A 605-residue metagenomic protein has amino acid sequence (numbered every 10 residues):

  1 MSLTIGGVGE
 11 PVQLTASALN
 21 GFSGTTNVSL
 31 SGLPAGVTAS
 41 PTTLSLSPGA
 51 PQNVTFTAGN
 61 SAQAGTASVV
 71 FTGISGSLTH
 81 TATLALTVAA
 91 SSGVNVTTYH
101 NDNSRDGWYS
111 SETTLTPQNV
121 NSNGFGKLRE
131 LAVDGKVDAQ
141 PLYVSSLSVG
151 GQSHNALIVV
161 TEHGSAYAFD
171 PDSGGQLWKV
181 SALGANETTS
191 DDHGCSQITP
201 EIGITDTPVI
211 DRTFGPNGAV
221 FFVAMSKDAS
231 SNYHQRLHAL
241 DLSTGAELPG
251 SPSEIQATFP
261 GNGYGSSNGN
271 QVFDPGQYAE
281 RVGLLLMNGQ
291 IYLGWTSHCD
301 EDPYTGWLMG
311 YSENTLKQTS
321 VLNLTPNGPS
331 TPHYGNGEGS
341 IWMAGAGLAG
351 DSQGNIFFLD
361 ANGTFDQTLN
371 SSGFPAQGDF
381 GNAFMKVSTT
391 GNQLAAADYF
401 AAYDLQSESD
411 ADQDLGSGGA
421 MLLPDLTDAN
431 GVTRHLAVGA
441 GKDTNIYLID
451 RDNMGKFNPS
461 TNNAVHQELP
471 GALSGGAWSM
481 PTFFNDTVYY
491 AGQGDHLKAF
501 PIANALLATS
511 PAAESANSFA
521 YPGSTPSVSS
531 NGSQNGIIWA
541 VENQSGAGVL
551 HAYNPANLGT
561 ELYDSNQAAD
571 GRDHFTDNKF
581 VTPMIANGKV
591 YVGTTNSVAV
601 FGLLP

Functional and structural regions predicted by a protein language model:
M1-S92: Long beta-sheet-rich domains in secretory-pathway and surface-associated proteins
S92-T427, T433-F457, A477-F500, G523-S530 (+2 more regions): Mobile, glycine-rich extracellular loop/lid and propeptide segments that shape or gate substrate/ligand access
G378, P470-G475, S518-Y521: Long amphipathic alpha-helical scaffold regions
N458-L473, P511-A516: Inter-blade linker and blade-boundary elements of WD-repeat/beta-propeller domains
G494, A499, L507-G523: Detector for outer-membrane/organellar transmembrane beta-barrel domains, recognizing the amphipathic beta-strand
N517-S518, S529-N531: Extended C-terminal subregions enriched in glycine
A568-A569: Contiguous ligand/interfacial binding patches
R572-H574: C-terminal structured domain segments
